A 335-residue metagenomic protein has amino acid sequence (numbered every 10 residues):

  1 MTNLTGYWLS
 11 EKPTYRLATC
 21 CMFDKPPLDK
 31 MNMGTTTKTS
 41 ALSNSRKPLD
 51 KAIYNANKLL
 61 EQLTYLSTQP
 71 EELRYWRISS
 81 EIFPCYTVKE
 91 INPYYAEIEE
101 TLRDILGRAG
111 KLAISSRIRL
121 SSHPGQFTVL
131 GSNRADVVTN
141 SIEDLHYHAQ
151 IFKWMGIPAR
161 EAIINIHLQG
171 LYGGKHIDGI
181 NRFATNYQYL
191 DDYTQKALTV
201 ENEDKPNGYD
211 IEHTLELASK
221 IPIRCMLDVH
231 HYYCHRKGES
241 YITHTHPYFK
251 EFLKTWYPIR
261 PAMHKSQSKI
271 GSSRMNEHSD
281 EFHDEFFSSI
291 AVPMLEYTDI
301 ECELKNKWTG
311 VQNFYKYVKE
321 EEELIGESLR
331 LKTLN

Functional and structural regions predicted by a protein language model:
M1-R119, Q126-I157, E161, Y189 (+4 more regions): Alpha/beta catalytic barrel-like cores
Q126-F127, Q169-Y172, E203-K205, H231: Short acidic/polar capping segments at secondary-structure boundaries
I163-D178, S273-D280: Glycine-rich phosphate-binding "P-loop"
H167, T199-E201, R224-H230, H264-S266: Short, conserved beta-strand edge motifs with alternating hydrophobic and charged residues
H176-Y187, L198-T199: Multi-pass alpha-helical transmembrane bundles in non-GPCR membrane proteins that perform intramembrane catalysis
P206-G208, C225, H230-R236: Short acidic, Gly/Ser-rich segments with clustered Asp/Glu that frequently serve as metal-coordination loops in enzyme
